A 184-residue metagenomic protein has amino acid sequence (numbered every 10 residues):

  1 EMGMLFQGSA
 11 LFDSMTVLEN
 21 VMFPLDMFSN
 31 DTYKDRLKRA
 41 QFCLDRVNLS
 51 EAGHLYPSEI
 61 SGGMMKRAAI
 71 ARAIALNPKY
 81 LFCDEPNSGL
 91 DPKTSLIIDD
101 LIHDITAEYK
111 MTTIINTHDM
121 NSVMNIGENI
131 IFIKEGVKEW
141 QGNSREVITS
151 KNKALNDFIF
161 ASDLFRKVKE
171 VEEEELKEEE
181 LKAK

Functional and structural regions predicted by a protein language model:
Y56-I60, M64: Conserved ABC ATPase signature
A75-K79: A short, proline-enriched helix->beta-strand linker immediately N-terminal to the Walker B motif in ABC-type P-loop
L81-D84: Catalytic Walker B motif of ABC-type/P-loop ATPase nucleotide-binding domains
P92-T94: Helix N-cap at the start of a conserved alpha-helix in ABC-type nucleotide-binding domains
T117-H118: H-loop/switch region of ABC-family ATPase nucleotide-binding domains
R145-K184: C-terminal boundary and immediately downstream tail of ABC-type ATPase nucleotide-binding domains
